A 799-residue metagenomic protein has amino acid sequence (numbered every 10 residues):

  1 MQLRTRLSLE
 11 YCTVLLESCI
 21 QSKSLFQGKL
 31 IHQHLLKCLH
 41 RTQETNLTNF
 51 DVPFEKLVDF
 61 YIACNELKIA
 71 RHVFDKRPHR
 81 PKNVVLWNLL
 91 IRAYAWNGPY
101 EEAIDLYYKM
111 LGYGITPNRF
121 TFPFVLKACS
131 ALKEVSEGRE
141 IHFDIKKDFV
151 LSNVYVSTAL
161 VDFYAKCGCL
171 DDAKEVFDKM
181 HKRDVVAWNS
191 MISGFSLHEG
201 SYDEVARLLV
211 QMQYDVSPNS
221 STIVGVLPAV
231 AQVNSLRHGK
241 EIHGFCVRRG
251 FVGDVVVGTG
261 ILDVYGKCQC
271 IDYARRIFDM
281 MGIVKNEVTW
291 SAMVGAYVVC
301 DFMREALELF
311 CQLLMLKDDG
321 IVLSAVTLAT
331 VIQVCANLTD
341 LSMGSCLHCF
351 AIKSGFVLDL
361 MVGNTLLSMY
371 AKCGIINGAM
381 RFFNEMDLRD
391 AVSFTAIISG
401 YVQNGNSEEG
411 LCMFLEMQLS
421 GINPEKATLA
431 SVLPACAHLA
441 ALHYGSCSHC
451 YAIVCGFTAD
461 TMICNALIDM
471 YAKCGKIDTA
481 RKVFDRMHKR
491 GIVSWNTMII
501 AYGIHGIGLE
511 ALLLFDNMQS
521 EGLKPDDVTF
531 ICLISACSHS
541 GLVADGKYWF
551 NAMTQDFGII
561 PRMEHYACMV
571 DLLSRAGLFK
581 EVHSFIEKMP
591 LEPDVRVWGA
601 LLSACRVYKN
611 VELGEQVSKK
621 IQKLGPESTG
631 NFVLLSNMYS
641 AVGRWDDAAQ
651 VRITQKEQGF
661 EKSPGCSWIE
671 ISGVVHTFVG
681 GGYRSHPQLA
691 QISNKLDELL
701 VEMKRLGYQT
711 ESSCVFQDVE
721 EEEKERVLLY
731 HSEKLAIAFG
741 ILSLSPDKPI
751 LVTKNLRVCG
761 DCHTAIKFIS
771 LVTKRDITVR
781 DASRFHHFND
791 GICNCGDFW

Functional and structural regions predicted by a protein language model:
M1-D184, S190-W799: Terminal (and in a subset, N-terminal) low-complexity or junction segments at the ends of helical repeat RNA-binding
